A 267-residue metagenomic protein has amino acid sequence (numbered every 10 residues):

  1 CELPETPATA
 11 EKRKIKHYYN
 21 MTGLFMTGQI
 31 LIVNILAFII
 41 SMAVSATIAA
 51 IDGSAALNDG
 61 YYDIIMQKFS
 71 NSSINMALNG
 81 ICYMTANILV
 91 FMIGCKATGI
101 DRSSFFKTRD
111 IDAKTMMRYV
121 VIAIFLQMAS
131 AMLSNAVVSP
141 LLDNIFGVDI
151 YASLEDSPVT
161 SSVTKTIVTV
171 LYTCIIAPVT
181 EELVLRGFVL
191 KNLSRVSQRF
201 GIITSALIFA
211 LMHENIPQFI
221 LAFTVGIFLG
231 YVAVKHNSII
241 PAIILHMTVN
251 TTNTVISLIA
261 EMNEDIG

Functional and structural regions predicted by a protein language model:
C1-A113, T248, T252-G267: N-terminal, membrane-interfacial amphipathic/helix-forming hydrophobic leader that caps and precedes the first
H17, M21-I32, I74, L78-C82 (+6 more regions): Alpha-helical transmembrane segments of integral membrane proteins
M26-F38, M42, G80, M84 (+9 more regions): Alpha-helical transmembrane spans of integral membrane proteins, capturing the lipid-embedded, hydrophobic core of TM
A37, S41, F91, C95 (+6 more regions): Alpha-helical transmembrane segments of polytopic integral membrane proteins, especially the permease/helical cores
I39-A50, M132, A136-P140, L183 (+2 more regions): Membrane-spanning helices that line or support transport/gating and their immediate boundary helices in channels
A49-L57, Y61-I64, K68, S73-I74 (+1 more regions): Juxtamembrane helix-loop-helix connectors linking adjacent transmembrane helices in multi-pass membrane enzymes
G94, V137-L142, L193, V232: Broad structural signal for hydrophobic residues in well-ordered alpha-helices, predominantly aliphatic
M128, T164-G267: Transmembrane helix-loop-helix hairpins at the membrane interface of multi-pass integral membrane proteins
